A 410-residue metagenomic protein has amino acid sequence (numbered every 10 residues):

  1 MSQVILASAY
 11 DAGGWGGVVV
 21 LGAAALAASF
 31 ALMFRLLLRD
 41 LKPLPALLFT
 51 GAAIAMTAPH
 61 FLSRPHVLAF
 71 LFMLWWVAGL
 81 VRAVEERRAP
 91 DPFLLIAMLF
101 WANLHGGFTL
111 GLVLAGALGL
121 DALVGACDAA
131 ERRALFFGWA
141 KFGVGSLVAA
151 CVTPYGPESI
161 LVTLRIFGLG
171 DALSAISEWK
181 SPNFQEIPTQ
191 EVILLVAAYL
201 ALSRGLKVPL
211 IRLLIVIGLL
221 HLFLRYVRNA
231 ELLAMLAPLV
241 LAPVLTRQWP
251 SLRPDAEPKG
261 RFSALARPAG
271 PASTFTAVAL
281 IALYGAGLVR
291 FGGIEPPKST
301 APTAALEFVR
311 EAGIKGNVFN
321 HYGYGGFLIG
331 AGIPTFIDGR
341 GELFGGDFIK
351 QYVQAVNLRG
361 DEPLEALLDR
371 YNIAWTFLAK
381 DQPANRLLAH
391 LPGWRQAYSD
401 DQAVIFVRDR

Functional and structural regions predicted by a protein language model:
V20-R39: Transmembrane-helix motifs of polytopic, lipid-linked glycan transferases
M33-M56, L71: Transmembrane-helix signature of polytopic, membrane-embedded enzymes that assemble or transfer cell-envelope glycans
A53-T57, D91-G106, G145-A150, I217-F223: Membrane-interface alpha helices of multi-pass inner-membrane proteins
H60-L68: Short acidic/glycine- and proline-prone juxtamembrane loop motifs at membrane-interface regions of multi-pass membrane
L74-D91, A126, A197-R204: Membrane-interface transmembrane helices that cradle and orient dolichyl/undecaprenyl
R82-L99, R132-K141, L210-I217: Short hydrophobic alpha-helices at membrane interfaces in multi-pass membrane enzymes
G106-L206, A234: Transmembrane catalytic cores of multi-pass membrane glycosyltransferases and polysaccharide-assembly enzymes
R290-R410: Extracytoplasmic
